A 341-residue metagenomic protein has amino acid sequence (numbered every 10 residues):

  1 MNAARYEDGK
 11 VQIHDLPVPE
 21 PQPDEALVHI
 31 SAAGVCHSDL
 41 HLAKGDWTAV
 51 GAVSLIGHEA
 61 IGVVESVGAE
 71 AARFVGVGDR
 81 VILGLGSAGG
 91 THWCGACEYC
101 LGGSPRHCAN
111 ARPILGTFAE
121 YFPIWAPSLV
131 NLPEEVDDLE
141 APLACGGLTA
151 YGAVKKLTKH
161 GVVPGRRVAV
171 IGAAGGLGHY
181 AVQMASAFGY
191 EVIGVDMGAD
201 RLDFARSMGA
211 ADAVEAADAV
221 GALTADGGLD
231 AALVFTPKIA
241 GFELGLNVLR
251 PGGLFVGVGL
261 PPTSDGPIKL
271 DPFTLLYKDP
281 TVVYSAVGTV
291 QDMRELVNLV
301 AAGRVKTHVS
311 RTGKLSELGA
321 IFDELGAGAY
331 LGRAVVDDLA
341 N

Functional and structural regions predicted by a protein language model:
M1, V290-N341: C-terminal hydrophobic helical "lid"/dimerization subdomain of Rossmann-like NAD(P)H-dependent oxidoreductases
P19-A33, D46-E98, P133-E135: Glycine-rich beta-strand-centered segment in the early N-terminal region that forms part of a ligand/cofactor-binding
I82, D230-L233, V256: N-terminal Rossmann-like NAD(P) cofactor-binding module of classical short-chain dehydrogenase/reductase
A88-G172: NAD(P)H dinucleotide-binding glycine-rich loop of Rossmann-like/cofactor-binding domains, especially the beta1-alpha1
V136-D218: Mid-domain Rossmann-like dinucleotide-binding core that forms the NAD(H)/NADP(H) cofactor-binding site
Y190, K238-K306, D337-N341: Glycine-rich phosphate-binding loop and adjacent beta-alpha segment of Rossmann(oid) nucleotide-cofactor-binding
A217-G227: Short amphipathic alpha-helix with an adjacent loop that forms part of the alpha/beta core around
